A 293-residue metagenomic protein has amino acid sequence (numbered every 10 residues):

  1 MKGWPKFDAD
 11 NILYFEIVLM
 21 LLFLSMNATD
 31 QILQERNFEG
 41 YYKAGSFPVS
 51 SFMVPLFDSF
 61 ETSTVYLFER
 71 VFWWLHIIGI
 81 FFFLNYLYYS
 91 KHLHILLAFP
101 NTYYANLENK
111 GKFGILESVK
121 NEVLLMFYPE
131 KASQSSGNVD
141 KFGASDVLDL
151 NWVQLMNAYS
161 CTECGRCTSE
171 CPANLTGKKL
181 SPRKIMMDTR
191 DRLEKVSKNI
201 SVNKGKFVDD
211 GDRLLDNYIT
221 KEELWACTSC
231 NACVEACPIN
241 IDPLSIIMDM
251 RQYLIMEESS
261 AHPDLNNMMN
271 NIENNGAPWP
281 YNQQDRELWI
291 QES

Functional and structural regions predicted by a protein language model:
M1-A132: Membrane-embedded alpha-helical bundles of multi-pass integral membrane proteins
W4, D10, T64-Y66, R70-W74 (+2 more regions): Flexible gly/pro/ser-rich segments immediately N-terminal to CXXCH heme-c attachment motifs in exported/periplasmic
L22, R183-D188: Carboxylate/His-rich catalytic cores and anion/metal-binding grooves
N27, L84, A98-A105, N109 (+8 more regions): Short, well-ordered loop/turn and helix-capping segments at boundaries between secondary-structure elements and domains
I77-I80, C164-S169, C227-N231, I247: Short acidic (Asp/Glu) and glycine-rich catalytic loops that position anionic groups and cofactors
G111-K179, A277-Q284: Non-transmembrane accessory domains of multi-pass membrane transporters/channels
D149-V153, A158, K184, L193-S293: Iron-sulfur-cluster electron-transfer modules
